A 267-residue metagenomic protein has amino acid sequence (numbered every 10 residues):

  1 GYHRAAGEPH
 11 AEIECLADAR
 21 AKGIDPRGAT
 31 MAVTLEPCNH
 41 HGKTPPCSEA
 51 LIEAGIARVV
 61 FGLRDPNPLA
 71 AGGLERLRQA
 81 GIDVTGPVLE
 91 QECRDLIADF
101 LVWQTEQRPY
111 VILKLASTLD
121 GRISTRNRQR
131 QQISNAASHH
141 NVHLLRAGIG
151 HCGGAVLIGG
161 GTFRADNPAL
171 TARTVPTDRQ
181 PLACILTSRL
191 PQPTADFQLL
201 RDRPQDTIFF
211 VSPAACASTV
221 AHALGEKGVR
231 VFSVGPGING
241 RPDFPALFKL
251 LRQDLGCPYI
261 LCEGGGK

Functional and structural regions predicted by a protein language model:
G1-E92, L182, P213: Zn2+-dependent cytidine deaminase-like catalytic core
H10, H41-G42, P68-G72, D95 (+4 more regions): Residues that form or flank phosphate/diphosphate-binding pockets in enzymes that use nucleotide phosphates
E12, K43-C47, A70, S138 (+3 more regions): Amphipathic coiled-coil/heptad-repeat helices and related helical stalk/stem segments that mediate oligomerization
R64, G161, G265: Flexible loop residues that form catalytic and substrate-binding hotspots at small-molecule/glycan-binding clefts
L74, V88-A116: Proteins enriched for Cys/Gly/acidic motifs involved in redox and nucleic-acid/cofactor modification
V102, R108, I112-P258: Active-site ligand-binding patch in enzyme domains
P191, G266-K267: Short Gly/Pro-enriched loop/turn and capping motifs at secondary-structure junctions
C262: Gly/Thr-rich phosphate-binding loop signature of adenosyl cofactor/nucleotide-binding cores
